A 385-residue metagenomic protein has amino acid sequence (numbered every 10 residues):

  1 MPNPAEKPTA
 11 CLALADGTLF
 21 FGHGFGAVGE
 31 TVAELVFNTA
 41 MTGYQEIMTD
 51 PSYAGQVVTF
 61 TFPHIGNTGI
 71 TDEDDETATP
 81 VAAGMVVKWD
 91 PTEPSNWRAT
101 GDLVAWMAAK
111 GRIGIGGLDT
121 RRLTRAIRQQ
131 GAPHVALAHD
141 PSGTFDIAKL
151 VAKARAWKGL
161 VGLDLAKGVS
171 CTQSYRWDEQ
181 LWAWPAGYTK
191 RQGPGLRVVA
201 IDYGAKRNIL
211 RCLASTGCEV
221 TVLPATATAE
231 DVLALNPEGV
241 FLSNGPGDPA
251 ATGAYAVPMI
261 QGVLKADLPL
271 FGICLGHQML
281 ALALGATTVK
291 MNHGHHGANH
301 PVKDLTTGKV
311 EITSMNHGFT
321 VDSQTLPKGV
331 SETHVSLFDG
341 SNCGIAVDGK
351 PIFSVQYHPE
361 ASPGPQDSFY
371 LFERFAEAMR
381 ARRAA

Functional and structural regions predicted by a protein language model:
M1-E230, A234-L235, G247, S362-G364 (+1 more regions): RNA-binding accessory domains that recognize and position tRNA/RNA substrates
N3-E6, H295, P327-K328, L337-F338: Short solvent-exposed loop/turn micro-motifs enriched in small/polar/acidic residues
G24-F25, P63, N316, V347 (+1 more regions): Residue-level structural signal for beta-strand termini and adjacent loop
I113, R197, P269-F271, T287 (+1 more regions): Proline-centered loop/turn at the N-terminus of a beta-strand
R197-I201, T313-S314, F353-Y357: Active-site-proximal beta-strand elements of phosphoester/diester hydrolases
A234, E238-S323, G364-R382: Cysteine-nucleophile active-site neighborhood
G308-K350, A385: Catalytic beta-strand/loop cores that center a nucleophilic Ser/Cys/Thr and support acyl-enzyme chemistry
